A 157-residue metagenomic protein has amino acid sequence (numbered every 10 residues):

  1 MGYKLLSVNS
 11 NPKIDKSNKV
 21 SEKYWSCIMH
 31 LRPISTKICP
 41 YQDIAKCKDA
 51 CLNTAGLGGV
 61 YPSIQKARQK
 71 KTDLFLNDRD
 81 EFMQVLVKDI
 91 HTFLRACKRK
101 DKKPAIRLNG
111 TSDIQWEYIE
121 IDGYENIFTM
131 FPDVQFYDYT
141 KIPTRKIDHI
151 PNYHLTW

Functional and structural regions predicted by a protein language model:
M1-W157: Class I S-adenosyl-L-methionine
